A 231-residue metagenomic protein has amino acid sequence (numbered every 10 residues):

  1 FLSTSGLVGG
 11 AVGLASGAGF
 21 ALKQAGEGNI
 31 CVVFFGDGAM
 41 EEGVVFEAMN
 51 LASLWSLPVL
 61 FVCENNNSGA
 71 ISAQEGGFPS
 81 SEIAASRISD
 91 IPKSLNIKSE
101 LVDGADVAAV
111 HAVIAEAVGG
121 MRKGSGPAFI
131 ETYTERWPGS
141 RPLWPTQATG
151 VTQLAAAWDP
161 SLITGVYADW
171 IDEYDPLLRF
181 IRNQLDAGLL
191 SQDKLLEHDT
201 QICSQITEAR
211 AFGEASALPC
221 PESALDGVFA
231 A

Functional and structural regions predicted by a protein language model:
F1: Segments that form or flank anion-binding pockets
T4-E208, A215: Glycine-rich ThDP/TPP pyrophosphate-binding loop and its adjacent helix/strand module within ThDP-dependent enzymes
A215-A231: C-terminal intrinsically disordered, low-complexity extensions immediately downstream of enzyme catalytic cores
